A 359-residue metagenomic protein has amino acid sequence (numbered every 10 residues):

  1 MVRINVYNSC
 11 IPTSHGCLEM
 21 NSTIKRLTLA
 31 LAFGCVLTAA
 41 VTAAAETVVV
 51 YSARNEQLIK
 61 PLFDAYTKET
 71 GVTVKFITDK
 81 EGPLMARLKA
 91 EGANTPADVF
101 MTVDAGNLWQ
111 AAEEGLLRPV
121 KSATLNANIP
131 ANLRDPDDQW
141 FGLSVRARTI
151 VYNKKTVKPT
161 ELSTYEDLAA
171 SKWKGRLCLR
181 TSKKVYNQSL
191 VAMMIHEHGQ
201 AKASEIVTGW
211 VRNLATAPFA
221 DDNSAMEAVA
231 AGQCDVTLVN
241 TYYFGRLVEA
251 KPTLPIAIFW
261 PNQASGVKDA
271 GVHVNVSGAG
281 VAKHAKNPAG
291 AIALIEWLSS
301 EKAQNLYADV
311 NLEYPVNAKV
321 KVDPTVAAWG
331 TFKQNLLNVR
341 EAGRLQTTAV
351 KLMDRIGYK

Functional and structural regions predicted by a protein language model:
A45-W109: Early extracytoplasmic/lumenal segment of secretory-pathway proteins
Y51-A53, P136-D137, Y152-K154, T160 (+3 more regions): Short beta-strand->loop
T95-F100, R118-I150, E166, R176-L179: A structural signal for short loop-to-beta-strand junctions that line the ligand-binding cleft of periplasmic/secreted
A111-P119, A131-D138, L247-Q263: Ligand-binding "clamshell"
T149-T156, V274-N287, L306-D309: A bilobed periplasmic-binding-protein/Venus flytrap-type ligand-binding module shared by bacterial periplasmic
G175-K183, W297-V320: Periplasmic-binding protein-like
S182, Y186, M193-Q263: Ligand-binding pocket segment of bilobal, Venus flytrap-like solute-binding proteins
E313-K359: An extracytoplasmic/periplasmic, membrane-proximal ligand-sensing/linker region
